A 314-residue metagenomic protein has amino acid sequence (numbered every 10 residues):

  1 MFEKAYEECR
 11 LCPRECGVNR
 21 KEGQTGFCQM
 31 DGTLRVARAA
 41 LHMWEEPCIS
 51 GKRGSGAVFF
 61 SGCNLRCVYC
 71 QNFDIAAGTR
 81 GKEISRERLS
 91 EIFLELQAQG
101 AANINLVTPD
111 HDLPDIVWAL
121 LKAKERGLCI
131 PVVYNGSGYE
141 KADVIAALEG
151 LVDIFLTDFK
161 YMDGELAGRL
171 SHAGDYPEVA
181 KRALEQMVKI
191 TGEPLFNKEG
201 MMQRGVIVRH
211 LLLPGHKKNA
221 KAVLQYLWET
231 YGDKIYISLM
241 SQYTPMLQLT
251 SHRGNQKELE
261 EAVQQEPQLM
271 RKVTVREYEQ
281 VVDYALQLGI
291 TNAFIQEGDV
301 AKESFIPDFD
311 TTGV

Functional and structural regions predicted by a protein language model:
M1-T25, G192-V314: Auxiliary Fe-S-binding modules of radical SAM enzymes
C28-F155, D163-G164: Conserved Radical SAM active-site core
G56, I104, V132-Y134, F155-T157 (+3 more regions): Hydrophobic faces of well-ordered beta-strands that scaffold small-molecule active sites in alpha/beta enzyme cores
A76, L113, G138-K141, F159-P177 (+3 more regions): Conserved radical SAM core fold
I84, H111, S171-V179, G215 (+1 more regions): Alpha-helix N-cap and loop-to-helix initiation/capping positions
A119-P131, R182-M187, V275-D283: Alpha-helix-loop-beta-strand connector modules within alpha/beta enzyme cores
L120-L121, L148, S171-A173, P307-T312: Short low-complexity, flexible loop/linker segments enriched in glycine and/or proline with clustered acidic
G168-E199: Anionic-ligand binding region
